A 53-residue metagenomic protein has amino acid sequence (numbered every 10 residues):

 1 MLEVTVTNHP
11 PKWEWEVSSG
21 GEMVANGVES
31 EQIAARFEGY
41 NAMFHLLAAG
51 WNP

Functional and structural regions predicted by a protein language model:
M1-K12, H45: Short N-terminal "domain-start" leader segments that mark the transition from disordered tails or signal peptides into
V6-T7, A25, S30: Mature extracytoplasmic or otherwise solvent-exposed domains
E14-E16: Beta-strand signatures of extracellular beta-sandwich domains
S18-S19, S30: Generic serine detector
S19, N52-P53: N-terminal processing/targeting junctions
G21-M23: Residue-level signal for glycine
E29-W51: A short, charged, amphipathic alpha-helix used as a generic interaction element across diverse proteins
